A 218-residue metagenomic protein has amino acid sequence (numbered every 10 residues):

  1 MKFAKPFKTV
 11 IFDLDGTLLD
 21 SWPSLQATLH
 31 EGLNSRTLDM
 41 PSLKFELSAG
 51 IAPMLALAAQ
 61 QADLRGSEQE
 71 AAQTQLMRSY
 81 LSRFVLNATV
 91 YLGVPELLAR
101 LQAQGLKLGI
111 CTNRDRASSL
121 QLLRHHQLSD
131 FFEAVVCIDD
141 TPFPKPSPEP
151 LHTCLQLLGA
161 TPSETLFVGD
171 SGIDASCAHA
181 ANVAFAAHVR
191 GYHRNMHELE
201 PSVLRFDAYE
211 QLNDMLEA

Functional and structural regions predicted by a protein language model:
M1-K8, A99-Q102, D115-R116, L120-A218: Asp-based, Mg2+/Mn2+-dependent phosphohydrolase catalytic module
F3-P95, Q104, A117: N-terminal helical cap/lid subdomain that shapes the substrate entry/recognition surface in HAD-like hydrolases
I11-D13, C111, V168: Generic enzyme active-site microenvironment
D20, I110-T112, A187: Hydrophobic residues in well-ordered beta-strands that form the structural core
A88, I110, E164-L166: Residue-level marker of alpha-helix boundaries and capping positions
V90, C111, F143: Residue-level marker of regulatory loop/turn positions in helix-turn-helix DNA-binding domains and in histidine
K107: Short beta-strand/loop segments at the ligand-binding rim of alpha/beta enzyme cores
